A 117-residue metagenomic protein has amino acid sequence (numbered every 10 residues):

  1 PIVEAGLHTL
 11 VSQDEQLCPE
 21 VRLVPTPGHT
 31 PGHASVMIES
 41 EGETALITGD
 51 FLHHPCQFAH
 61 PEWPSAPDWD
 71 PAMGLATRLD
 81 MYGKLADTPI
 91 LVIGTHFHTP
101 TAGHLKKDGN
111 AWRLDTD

Functional and structural regions predicted by a protein language model:
P1-P25, M73-D80, A86-P89: Metallo-beta-lactamase
P1-Q13, A34, F51, P55-W63: Active-site-proximal loop/helix segment associated with metal-binding centers of metalloenzymes
L17, H29, S40-E41: Glycine-rich phosphate-binding loop signature in dinucleotide/nucleotide-binding domains
V21-P27, L46-D50: Active-site-proximal beta-strand elements of phosphoester/diester hydrolases
V24-P25, A34, P100: A short, hydrophobic/aromatic-rich structural module that often spans a beta strand with its adjoining loop
H29, H33, H96: Histidine-centered divalent metal-coordination motifs
M37, E41-D117: Cap/insert and terminal regions of metallo-dependent hydrolase folds
